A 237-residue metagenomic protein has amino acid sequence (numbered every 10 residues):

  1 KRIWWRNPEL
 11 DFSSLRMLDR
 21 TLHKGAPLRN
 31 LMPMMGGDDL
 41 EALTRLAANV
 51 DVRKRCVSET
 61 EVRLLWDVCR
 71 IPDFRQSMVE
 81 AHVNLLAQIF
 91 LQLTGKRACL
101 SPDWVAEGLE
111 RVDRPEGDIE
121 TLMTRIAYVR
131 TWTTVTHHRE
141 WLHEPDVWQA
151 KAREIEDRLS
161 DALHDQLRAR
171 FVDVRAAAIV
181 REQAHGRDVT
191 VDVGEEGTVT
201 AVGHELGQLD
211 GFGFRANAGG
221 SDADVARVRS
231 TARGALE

Functional and structural regions predicted by a protein language model:
K1-W66, D73: C-terminal or mid-to-C-terminal helical accessory/interaction module adjacent to the motor/catalytic core
K54-E237: Extended, charged helical/alpha-beta scaffold domains that provide interaction surfaces
